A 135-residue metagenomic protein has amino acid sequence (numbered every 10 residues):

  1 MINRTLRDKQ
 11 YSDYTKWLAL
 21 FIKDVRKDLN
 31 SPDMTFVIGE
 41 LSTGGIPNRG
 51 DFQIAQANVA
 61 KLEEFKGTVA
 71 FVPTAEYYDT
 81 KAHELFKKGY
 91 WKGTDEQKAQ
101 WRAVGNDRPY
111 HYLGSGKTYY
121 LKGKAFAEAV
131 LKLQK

Functional and structural regions predicted by a protein language model:
M1-K135: Cell-envelope and extracellular/periplasmic
